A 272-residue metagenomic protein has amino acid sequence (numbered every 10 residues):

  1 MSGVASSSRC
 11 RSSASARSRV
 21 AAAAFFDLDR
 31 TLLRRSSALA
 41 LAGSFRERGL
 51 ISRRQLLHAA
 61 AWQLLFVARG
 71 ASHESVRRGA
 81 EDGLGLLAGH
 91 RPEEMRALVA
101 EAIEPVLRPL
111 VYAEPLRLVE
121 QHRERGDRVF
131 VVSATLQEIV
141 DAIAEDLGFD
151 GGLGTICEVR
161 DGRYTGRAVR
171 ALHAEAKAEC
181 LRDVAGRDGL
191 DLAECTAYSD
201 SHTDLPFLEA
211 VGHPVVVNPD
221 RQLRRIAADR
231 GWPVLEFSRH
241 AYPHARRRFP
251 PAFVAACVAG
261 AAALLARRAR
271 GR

Functional and structural regions predicted by a protein language model:
S2-A21, A97, E104-R272: C-terminal cap/substrate-recognition subdomain and adjoining C-terminal extension of metal-dependent phosphatase-like
R9-A71: Active-site neighborhood of HAD-like aspartate-dependent phosphohydrolases
A22-A23, T31, R35, V76-R77 (+4 more regions): Homeobox/homeodomain signature
D29, A71, G83-L87, V169 (+1 more regions): A general boundary/transition motif marking the beginning of the first structured unit of a protein
S37-A38, L50-Q121: A metal-dependent, Asp-based hydrolase signature
